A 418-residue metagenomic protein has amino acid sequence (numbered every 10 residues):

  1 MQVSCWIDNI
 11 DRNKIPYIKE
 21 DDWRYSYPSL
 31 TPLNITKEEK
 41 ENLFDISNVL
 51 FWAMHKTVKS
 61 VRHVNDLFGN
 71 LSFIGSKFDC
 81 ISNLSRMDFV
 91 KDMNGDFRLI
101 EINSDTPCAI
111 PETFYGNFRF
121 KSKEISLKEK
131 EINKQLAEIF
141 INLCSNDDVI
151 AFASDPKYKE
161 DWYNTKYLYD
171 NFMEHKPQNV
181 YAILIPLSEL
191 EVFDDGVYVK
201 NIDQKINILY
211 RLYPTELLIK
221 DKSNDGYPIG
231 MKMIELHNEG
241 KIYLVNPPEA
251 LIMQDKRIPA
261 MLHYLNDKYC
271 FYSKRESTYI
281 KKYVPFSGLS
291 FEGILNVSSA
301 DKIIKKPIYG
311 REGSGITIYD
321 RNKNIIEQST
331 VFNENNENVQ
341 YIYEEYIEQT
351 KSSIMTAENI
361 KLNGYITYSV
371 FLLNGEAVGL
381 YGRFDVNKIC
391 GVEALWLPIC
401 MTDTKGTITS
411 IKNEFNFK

Functional and structural regions predicted by a protein language model:
M1-K418: Preference for protein termini
